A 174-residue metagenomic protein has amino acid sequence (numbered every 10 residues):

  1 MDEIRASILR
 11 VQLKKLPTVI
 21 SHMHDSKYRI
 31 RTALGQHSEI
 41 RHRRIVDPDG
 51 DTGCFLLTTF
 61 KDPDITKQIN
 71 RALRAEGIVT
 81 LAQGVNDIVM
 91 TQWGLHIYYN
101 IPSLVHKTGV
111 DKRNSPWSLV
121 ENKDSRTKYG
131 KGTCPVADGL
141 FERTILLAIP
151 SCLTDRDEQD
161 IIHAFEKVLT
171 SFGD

Functional and structural regions predicted by a protein language model:
M1-D174: PLP-dependent aminotransferase class I/II
